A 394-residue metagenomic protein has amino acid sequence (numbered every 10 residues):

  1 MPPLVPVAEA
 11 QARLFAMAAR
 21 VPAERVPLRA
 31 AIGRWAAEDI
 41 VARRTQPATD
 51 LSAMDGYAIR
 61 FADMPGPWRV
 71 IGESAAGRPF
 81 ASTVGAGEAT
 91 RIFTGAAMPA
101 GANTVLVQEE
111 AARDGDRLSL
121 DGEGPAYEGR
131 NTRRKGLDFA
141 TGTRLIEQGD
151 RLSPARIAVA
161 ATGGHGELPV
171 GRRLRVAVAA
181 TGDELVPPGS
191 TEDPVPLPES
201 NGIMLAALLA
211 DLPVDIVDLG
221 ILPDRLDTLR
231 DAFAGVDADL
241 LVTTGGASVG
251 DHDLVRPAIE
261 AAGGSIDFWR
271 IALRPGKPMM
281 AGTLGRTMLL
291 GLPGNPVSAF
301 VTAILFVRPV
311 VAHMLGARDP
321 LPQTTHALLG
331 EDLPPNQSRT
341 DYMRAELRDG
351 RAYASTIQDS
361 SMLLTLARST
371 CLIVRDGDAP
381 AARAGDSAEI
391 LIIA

Functional and structural regions predicted by a protein language model:
M1-P65, R134, A312, R318-Y342: Short, low-complexity N-terminal leaders and the immediately following helix N-cap/first helix
M1-V7, G166-L292, P296-T302: Helix-rich terminal scaffold detector
P2, V7-A8, A58-D218, A352 (+3 more regions): Short, glycine/charged-enriched hinge/interface segments at domain edges or termini
L4-A8, P22-R25, R29-A30, R34 (+16 more regions): Electropositive phosphate-/nucleotide-binding environments in soluble metabolic enzymes
F15-P22, D39, M98, T143 (+10 more regions): Structural signal for hydrophobic packing residues in well-ordered secondary-structure cores of soluble enzyme domains
E24-G33, E38, G77, F139 (+1 more regions): Flexible glycine/proline-rich
Y57-I59, A111, A232-D237, Y342-L347: Alpha-helix C-terminal capping segments
